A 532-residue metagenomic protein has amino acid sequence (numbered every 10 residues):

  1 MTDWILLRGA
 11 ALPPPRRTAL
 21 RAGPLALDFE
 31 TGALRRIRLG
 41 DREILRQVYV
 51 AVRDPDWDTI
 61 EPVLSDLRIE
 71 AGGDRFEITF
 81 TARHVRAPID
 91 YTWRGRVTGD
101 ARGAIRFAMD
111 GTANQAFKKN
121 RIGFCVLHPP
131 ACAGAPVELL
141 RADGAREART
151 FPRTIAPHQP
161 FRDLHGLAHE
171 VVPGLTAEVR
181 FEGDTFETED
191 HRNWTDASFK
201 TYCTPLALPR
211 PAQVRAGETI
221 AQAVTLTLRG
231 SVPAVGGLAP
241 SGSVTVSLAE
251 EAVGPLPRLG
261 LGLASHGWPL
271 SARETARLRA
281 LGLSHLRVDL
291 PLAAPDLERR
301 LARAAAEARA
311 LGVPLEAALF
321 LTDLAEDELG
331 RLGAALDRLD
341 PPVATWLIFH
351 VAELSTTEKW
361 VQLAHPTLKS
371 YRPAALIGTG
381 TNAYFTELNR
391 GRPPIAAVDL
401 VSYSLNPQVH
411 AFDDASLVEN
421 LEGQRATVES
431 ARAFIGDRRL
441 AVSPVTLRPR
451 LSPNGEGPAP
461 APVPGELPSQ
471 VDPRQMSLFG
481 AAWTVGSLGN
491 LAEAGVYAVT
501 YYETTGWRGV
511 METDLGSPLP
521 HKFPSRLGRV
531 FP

Functional and structural regions predicted by a protein language model:
T2-R83, V137, L283, R287 (+1 more regions): Acidic-aromatic substrate-binding/catalytic surfaces of carbohydrate-active enzymes
L7, R21, R46-V52, R83-A87 (+1 more regions): Beta-strand-rich recognition/accessory modules
R53-G111, T188-Y202: Extended, loop-rich substrate-binding clefts of extracytoplasmic carbohydrate-active enzymes
T98, R102-D184: Polysaccharide-binding surfaces and accessory modules of carbohydrate-active proteins
G217, S443-P532: Aromatic/acidic polysaccharide-binding cleft in carbohydrate-active enzymes
P257-L263, S284-V288, V313-L319, A344-I348 (+4 more regions): Hydrophobic faces of well-ordered beta-strands that scaffold small-molecule active sites in alpha/beta enzyme cores
L259-P295, E307-E316, L339-P341: Catalytic domains of carbohydrate-active enzymes, especially glycoside hydrolases
A352-L478: Noncatalytic carbohydrate-binding groove/subsite architecture in carbohydrate-active enzymes
